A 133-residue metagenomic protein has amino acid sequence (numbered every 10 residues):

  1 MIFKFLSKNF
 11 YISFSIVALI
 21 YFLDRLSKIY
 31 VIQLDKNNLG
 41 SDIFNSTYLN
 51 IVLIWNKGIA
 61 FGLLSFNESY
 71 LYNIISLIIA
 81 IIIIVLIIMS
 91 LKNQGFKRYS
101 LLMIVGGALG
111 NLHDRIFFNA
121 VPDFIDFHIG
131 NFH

Functional and structural regions predicted by a protein language model:
M1-H133: Alpha-helical transmembrane bundles and membrane-interface segments of multipass inner-membrane proteins
